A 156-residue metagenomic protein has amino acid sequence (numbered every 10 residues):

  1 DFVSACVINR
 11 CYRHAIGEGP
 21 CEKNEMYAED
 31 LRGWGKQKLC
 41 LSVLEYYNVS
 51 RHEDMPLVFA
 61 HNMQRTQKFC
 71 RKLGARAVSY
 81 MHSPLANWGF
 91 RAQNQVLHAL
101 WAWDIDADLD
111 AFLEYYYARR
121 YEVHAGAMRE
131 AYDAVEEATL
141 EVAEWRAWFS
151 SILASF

Functional and structural regions predicted by a protein language model:
D1, K38-L41, L73-V78: Loop/turn elements at helix/coil->beta-strand transitions in domains of secreted/extracellular proteins
D1-K36, E45: Gly/Pro-rich turn-and-neighbor structural signature
D1-N9, D54-N62, N87-Q95: Substrate-binding cleft/loops of secretory-pathway carbohydrate-active enzymes
V3, C70, Y116: Conserved, mostly hydrophobic/aromatic
A5, V43-Y46, Y80-S83: Conserved beta-strand positions
Y27-G35, M63-Q67, L113, Y132: Generic structural signal for well-ordered alpha-helices, preferentially at hydrophobic/aromatic core positions
L31-F59: Active-site clefts of carbohydrate-active enzymes
E45, G74, A99-F156: Catalytic domains of carbohydrate-active enzymes that cleave complex glycans
